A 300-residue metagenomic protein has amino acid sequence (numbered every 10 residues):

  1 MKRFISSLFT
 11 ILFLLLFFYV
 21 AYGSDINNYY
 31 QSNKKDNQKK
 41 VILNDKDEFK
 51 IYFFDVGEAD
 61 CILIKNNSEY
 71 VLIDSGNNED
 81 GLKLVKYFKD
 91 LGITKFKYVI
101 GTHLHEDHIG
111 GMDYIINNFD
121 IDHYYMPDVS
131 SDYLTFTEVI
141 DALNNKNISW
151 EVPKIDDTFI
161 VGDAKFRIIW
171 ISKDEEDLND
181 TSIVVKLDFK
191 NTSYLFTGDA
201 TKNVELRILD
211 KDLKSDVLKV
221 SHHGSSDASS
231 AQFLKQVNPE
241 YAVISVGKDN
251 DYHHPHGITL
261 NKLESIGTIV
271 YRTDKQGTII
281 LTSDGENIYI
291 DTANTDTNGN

Functional and structural regions predicted by a protein language model:
K2-F9, F13-N300: Non-globular, low-confidence helical/coil segments that flank catalytic cores
